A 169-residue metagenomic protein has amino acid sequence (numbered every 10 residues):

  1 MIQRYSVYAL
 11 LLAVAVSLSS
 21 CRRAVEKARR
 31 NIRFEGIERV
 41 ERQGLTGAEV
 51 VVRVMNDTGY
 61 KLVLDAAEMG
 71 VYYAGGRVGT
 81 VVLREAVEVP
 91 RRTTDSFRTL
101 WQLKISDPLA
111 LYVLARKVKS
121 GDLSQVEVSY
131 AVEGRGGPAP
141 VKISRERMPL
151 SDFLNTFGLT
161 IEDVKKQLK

Functional and structural regions predicted by a protein language model:
M1-C21: Sec-dependent bacterial lipoprotein signal peptides
L18-G36: Bacterial Sec signal peptide processing site at the extreme N-terminus
A28-R30, E38-G79, G134, A139-I143: Post-signal-peptide N-terminal segment of Sec-exported extracytoplasmic proteins
R33, G47-R53, E68-G70, A86 (+2 more regions): Beta-strand secondary-structure signal
R33-E38, V81-E85, L111-A115: Short structured motifs
G76-A110: Intrinsically disordered, low-complexity Pro/Gly/Ser/Thr-rich segments with frequent PxxP/GP/PP motifs and embedded
I105-L159: Terminal connector regions
N155-K169: Short, low-complexity, Pro/Ser/Thr/Gly-rich segments in the mature regions of secreted, periplasmic
